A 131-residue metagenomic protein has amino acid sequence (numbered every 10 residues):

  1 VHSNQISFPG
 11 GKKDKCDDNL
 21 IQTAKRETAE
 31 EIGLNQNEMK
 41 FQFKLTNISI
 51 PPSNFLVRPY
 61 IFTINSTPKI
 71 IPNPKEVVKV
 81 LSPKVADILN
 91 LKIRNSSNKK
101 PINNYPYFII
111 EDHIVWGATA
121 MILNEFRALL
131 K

Functional and structural regions predicted by a protein language model:
V1, G117-A118: Residues that form or flank phosphate/diphosphate-binding pockets in enzymes that use nucleotide phosphates
V1-F8: N-terminal strand-loop-strand
K12-V115, E125-K131: Unchanged
A120-I122: C-terminal tail/extension regions appended to the core domain(s) of diverse proteins
